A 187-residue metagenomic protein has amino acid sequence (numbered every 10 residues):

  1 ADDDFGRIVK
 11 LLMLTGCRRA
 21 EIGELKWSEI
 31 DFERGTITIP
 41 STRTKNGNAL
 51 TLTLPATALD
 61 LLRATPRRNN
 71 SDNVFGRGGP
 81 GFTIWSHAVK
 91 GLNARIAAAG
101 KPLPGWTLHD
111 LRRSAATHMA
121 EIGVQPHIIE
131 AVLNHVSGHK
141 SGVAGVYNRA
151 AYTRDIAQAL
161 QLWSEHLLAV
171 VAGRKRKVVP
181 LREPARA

Functional and structural regions predicted by a protein language model:
A1-L25, E33, T44-N48, R68-N69 (+3 more regions): Basic, Lys/Arg- and aromatic-enriched nucleic-acid-binding interface segment
G6-K10, D60, N73, S114 (+1 more regions): Positions in alpha-helical segments
K10, L14-E21, H87, D110-V136: C-terminal catalytic core of tyrosine-transesterase DNA break-rejoin enzymes
T15-A64, S137-G142: Conserved tyrosine-mediated DNA breakage-rejoining catalytic core shared by Y-recombinases
I30, F75, Y147: Short clusters of hydrophobic/aromatic residues that line enzyme substrate/ligand-binding pockets
R34, R43, T53-L103, A115 (+5 more regions): Active-site/catalytic core of tyrosine-dependent DNA strand-transfer enzymes
T38-G47, L59, P80-G81, L133-G173: Catalytic-site neighborhood detector that most strongly recognizes the C-terminal catalytic loop/helix of tyrosine
A172-A185: Short, flexible loop/turn segments with low-complexity composition
